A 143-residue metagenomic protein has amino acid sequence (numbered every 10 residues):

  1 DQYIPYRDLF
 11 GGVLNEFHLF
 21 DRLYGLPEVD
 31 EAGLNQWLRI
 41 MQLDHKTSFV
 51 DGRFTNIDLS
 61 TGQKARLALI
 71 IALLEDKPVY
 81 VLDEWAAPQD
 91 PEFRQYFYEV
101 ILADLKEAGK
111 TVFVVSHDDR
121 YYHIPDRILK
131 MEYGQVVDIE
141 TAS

Functional and structural regions predicted by a protein language model:
I4-N15, F113: ABC nucleotide-binding domain signature
Y6, Y96-I101: Conserved hydrophobic alpha-helix in the ABC-type ATPase nucleotide-binding domain
G12-F54: Conserved "ABC signature" C-loop
R53-Q63: Conserved ABC ATPase signature
T61-L82, Y96-Y98: GG-anchored amphipathic helix commonly corresponding to the ABC/SMC/Rad50 NBD signature/C-loop
L82-D90: Walker B catalytic motif
I101-D118, Y122: Conserved catalytic loops of ABC-family nucleotide-binding domains
H117, I124-A142: H-loop (His-switch) and adjacent beta-strand-loop-beta switch element of ABC-type ATPase nucleotide-binding domains
